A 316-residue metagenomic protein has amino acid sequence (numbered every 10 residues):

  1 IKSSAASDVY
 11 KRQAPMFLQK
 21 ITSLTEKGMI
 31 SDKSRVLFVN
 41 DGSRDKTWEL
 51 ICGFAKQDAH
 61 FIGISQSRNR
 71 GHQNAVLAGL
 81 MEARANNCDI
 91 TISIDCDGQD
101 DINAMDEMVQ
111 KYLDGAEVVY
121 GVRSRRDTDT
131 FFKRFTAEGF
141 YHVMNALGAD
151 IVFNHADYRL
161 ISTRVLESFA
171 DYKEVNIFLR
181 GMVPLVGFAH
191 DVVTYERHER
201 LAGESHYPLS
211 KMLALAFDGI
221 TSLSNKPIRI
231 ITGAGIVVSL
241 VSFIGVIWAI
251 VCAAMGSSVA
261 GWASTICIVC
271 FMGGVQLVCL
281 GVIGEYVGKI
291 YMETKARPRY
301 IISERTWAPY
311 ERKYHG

Functional and structural regions predicted by a protein language model:
I1-A6, Y10: Single conserved hydrophobic/aromatic residue that forms the stacking wall/gate of nucleotide- or nucleobase-binding
K11, N40-E49, G98-Q99: A conserved acidic beta->alpha catalytic loop
K11-K27: Short, well-formed alpha-helical segments that are part of the catalytic scaffolds of diverse glycosyltransferases
Q19, F178-G316: Hydrophobic helical membrane-anchoring modules
E26-S31, A55-H60: Short helix-capping segments at alpha-helix termini
M29-G42, I64-S65: Short beta-strand/loop segment that forms part of the nucleotide-sugar
H60, I64-E82, I90, Q99-M182 (+1 more regions): Acceptor/aglycone-binding surface of glycosyltransferases and processive sugar-polymer synthases
